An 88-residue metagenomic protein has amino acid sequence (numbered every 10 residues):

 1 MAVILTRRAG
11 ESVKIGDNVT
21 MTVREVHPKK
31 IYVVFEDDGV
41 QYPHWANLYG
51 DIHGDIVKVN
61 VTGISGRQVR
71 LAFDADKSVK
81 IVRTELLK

Functional and structural regions predicted by a protein language model:
M1-K88: Compact, glycine-rich, soluble single-domain proteins
